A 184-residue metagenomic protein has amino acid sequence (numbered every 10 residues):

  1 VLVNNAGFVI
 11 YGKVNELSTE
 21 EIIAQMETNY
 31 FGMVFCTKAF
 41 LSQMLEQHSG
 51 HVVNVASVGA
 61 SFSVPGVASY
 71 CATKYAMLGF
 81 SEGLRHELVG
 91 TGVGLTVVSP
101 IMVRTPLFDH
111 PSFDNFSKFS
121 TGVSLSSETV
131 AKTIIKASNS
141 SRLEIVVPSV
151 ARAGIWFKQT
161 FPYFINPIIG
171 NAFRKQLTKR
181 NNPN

Functional and structural regions predicted by a protein language model:
N5-I10: Conserved NAD(P)H cofactor-binding loop of Rossmann-fold oxidoreductase domains
K13-V14, S18-I23: Substrate-binding pocket helix/loop in short-chain dehydrogenase/reductase
N15, V64-A68: Active-site loop immediately N-terminal to the catalytic Tyr-X3-Lys motif of short-chain dehydrogenase/reductase
T37, T73: Active-site helix of classical SDR
S42, H86-E87: Alpha-helical segment proximal to the catalytic Tyr-Lys
S57: Residue(s) in the substrate-gating loop at a strand-loop-helix junction that position the organic substrate next
V89-S149: SDR active-site lid
